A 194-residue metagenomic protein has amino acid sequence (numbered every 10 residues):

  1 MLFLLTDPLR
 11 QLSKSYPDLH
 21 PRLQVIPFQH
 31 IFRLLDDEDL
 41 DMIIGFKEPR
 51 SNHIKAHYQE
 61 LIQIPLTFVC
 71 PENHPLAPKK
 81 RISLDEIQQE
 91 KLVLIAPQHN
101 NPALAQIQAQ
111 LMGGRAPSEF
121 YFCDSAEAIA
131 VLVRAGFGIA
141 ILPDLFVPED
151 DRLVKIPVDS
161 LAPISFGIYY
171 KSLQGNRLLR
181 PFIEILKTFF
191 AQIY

Functional and structural regions predicted by a protein language model:
M1-Y16, H20-V25, Q29-R33, L142-P143 (+1 more regions): N-terminal winged-helix
F3-L5, L76, E90-G113, R180 (+1 more regions): Secondary-structure junction motif
L4, V158-Y194: A late-sequence structural motif
D7-Q11, F28-L66, C70, R134 (+1 more regions): Short beta-strand-centered segments that line the small-molecule binding cleft or hinge of alpha/beta clamshell
D18-R22, F120, S165: Residues at or immediately flanking beta-strands
P27-L40, F46, Q98-V154: Hydrophobic hinge/microswitch elements
H53-Q59, I64-P65, E127-L173: Beta-alpha-beta core module
K55-L66, C70-L92, R177-R180: Flexible hinge/capping segments at coil-to-helix
